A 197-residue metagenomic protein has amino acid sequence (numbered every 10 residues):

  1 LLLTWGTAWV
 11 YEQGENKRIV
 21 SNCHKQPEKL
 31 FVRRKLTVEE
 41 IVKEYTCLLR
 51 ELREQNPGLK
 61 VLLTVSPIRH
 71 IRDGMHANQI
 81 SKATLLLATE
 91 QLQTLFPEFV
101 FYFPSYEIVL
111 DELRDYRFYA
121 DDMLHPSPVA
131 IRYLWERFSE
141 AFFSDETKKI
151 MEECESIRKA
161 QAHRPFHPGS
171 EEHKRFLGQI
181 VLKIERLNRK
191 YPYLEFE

Functional and structural regions predicted by a protein language model:
L2-E197: Extracellular glycan-modifying ectodomains
